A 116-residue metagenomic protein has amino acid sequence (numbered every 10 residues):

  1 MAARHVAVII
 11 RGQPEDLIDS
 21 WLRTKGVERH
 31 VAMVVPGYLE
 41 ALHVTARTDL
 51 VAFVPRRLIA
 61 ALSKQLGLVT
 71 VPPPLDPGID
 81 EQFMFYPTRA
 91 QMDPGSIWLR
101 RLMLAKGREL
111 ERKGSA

Functional and structural regions predicted by a protein language model:
M1-A2, P73-E81: Short Pro/Gly-enriched coil loops immediately N-terminal to beta-strands
M1-K25, M92-R100, G107-G114: Secondary-structure junction motif
I9-T70: Hydrophobic hinge/microswitch elements
R11-G12, P74, T88-R89: Short loop or secondary-structure boundary microenvironments that flank and position key functional residues
V54, D80, P94: Short acidic, gly/pro-rich beta-turn/loop elements at beta-sheet edges and active-site/ligand-binding grooves
L58, D76-P77, A90: Residues that cap or initiate secondary-structure elements
Q82-M92: A bilobed periplasmic-binding-protein/Venus flytrap-type ligand-binding module shared by bacterial periplasmic
